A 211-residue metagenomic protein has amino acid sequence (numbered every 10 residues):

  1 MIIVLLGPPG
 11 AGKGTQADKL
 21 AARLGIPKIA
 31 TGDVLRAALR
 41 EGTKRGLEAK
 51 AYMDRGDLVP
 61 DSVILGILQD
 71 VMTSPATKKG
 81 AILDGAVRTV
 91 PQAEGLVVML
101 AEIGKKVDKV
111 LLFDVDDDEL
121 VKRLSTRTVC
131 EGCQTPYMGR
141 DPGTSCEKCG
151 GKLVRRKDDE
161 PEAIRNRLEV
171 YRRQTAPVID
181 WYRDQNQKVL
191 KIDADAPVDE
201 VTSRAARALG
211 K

Functional and structural regions predicted by a protein language model:
M1-K211: Glycine-rich phosphate-binding loop of ATP-dependent small-molecule kinases
